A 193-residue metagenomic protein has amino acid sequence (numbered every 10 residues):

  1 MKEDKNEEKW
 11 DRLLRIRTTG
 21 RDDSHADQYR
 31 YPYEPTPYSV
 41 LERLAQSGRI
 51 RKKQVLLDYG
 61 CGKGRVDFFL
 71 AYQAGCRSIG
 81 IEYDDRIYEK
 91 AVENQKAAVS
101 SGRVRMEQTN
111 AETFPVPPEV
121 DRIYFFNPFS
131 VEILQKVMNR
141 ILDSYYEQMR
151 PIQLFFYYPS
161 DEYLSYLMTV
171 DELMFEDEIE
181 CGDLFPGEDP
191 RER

Functional and structural regions predicted by a protein language model:
M1-R51: S-adenosyl-L-methionine
K53-G60: Conserved class I S-adenosyl-L-methionine
G64-F68: Glycine-rich SAM-binding Motif I of class I
D84: Conserved SAM/SAH-binding beta-strand->alpha-helix loop
A91-V92: Conserved SAM-binding loop
S101-T109: Conserved SAM-binding strand-loop segment of SAM-dependent methyltransferases
R122-I133: A short SAM/SAH-binding and catalytic strip from SAM-dependent methyltransferases
E132-P190: C-terminal substrate-binding/active-site "lid" region of AdoMet-derived donor-dependent transferases
